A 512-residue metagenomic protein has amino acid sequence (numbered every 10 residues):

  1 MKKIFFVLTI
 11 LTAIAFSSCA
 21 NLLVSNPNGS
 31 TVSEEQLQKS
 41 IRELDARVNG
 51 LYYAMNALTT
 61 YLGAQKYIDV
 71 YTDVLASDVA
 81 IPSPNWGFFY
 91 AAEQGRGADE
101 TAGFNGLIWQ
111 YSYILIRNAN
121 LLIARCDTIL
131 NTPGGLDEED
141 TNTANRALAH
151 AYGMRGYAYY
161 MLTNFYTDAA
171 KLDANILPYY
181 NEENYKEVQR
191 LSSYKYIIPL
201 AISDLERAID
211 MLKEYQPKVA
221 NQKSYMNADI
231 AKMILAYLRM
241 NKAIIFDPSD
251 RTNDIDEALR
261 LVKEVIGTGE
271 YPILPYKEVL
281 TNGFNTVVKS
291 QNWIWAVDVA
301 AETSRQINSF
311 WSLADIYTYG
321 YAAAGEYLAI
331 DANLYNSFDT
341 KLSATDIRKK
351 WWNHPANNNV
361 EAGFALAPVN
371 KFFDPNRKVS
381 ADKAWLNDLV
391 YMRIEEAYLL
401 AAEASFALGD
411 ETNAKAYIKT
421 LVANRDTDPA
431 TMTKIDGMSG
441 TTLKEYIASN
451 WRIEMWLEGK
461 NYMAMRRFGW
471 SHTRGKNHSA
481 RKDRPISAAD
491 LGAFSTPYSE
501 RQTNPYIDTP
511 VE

Functional and structural regions predicted by a protein language model:
K3, L8-T9, F16-R42, A201 (+2 more regions): Bacterial Sec-dependent N-terminal signal peptides
C19-L75, D315-Y317, L342, W351 (+3 more regions): Membrane-proximal, proline-rich intrinsically disordered regions
V32-E34, L62-D78, L136-E138, D168-D173 (+2 more regions): Short, surface-exposed recognition loops and adjoining beta-strand edges that mediate ligand/DNA contacts, enriched
N85-F165, S192, R207-P217, D382-L389 (+2 more regions): Conserved, well-structured interaction surfaces
R251-V390, I394, T427-T433, K444 (+6 more regions): Hydrophobic-face positions in mid-chain alpha helices that act as interaction patches
